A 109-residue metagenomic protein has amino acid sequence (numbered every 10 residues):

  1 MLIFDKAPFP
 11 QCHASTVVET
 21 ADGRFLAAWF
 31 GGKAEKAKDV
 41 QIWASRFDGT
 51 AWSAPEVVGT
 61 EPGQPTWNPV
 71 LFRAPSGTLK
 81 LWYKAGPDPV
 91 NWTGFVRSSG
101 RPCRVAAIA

Functional and structural regions predicted by a protein language model:
M1-P10, V18-Q64, R73-A109: Beta-rich carbohydrate-recognition and catalytic domains
